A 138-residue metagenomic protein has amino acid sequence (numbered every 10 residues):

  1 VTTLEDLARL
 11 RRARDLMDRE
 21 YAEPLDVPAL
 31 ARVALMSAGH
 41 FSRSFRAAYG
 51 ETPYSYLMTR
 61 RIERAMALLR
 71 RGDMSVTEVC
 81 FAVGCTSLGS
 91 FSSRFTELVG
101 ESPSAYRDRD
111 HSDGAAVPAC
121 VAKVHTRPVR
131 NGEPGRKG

Functional and structural regions predicted by a protein language model:
V1-H40, A47-A48, T52, R64-G138: Alpha-helical bundle regulatory/interaction domains
